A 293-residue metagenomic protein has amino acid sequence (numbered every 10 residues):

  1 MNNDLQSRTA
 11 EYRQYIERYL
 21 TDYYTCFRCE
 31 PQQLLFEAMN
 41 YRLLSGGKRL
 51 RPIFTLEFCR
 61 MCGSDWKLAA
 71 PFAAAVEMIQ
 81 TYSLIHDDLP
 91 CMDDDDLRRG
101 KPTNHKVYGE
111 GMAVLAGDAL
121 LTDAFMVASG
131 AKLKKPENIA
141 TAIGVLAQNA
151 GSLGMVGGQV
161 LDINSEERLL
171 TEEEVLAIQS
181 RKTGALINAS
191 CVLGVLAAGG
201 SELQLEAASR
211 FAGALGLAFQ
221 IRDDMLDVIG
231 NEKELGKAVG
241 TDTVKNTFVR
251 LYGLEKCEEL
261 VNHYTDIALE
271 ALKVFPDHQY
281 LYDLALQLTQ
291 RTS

Functional and structural regions predicted by a protein language model:
M1-S293: All-alpha prenyltransferase/terpene-synthase fold signal
